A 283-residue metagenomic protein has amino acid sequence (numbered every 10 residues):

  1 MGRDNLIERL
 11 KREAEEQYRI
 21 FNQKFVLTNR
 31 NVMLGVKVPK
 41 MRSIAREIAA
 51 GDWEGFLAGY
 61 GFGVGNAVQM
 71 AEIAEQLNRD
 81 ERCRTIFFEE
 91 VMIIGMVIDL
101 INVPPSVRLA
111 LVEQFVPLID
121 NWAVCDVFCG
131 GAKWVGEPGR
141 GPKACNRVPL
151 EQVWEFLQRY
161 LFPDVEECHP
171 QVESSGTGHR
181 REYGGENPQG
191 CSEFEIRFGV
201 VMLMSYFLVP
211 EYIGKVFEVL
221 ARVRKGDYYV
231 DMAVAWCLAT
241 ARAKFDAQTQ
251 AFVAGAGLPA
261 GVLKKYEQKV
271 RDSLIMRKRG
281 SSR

Functional and structural regions predicted by a protein language model:
M1-E167, E173, H179-R283: Alpha-helical scaffold domains
